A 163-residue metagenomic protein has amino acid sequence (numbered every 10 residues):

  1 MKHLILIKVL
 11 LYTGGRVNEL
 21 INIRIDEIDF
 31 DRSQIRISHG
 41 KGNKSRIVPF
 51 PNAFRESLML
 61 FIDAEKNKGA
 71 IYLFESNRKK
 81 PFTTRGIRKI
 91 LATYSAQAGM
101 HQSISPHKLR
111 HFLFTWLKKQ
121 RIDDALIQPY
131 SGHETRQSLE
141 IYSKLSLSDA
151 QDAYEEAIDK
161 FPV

Functional and structural regions predicted by a protein language model:
M1-V163: Conserved catalytic core of the tyrosine transesterase superfamily
